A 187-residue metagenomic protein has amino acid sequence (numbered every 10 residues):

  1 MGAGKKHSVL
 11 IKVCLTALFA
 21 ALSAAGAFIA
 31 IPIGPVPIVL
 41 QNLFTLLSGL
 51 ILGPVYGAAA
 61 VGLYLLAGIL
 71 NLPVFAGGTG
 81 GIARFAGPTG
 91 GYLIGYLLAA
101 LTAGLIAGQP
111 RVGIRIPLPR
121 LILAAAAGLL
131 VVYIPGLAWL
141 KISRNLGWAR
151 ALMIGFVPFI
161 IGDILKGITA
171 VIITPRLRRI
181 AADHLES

Functional and structural regions predicted by a protein language model:
M1-A58: Hydrophobic transmembrane alpha-helices
V13-A17, L43-L47, G57-L63, F85 (+3 more regions): Hydrophobic alpha-helical transmembrane segments
A17, A21, A25, L47 (+10 more regions): Generic alpha-helical transmembrane segments of integral inner-membrane proteins, especially permease/transport modules
A27-P37, L65-A99: Interfacial aromatic-anchored transmembrane helix boundaries in multi-pass membrane proteins
I29, I51, G77-G78, I106-P110 (+2 more regions): Helix-loop junctions at the membrane-solvent interface of multi-pass transporters, primarily the C-terminal
P35, G78, I114-S187: Membrane-embedded alpha-helical hairpins and interfacial helices in multi-pass inner-membrane proteins
I51-V55, T102-P110, R176-A181: Structural signal for the C-terminal ends of transmembrane alpha-helices and the immediately following loop
I82-I134: Short helix-perturbing small/polar motifs within transmembrane alpha-helices
